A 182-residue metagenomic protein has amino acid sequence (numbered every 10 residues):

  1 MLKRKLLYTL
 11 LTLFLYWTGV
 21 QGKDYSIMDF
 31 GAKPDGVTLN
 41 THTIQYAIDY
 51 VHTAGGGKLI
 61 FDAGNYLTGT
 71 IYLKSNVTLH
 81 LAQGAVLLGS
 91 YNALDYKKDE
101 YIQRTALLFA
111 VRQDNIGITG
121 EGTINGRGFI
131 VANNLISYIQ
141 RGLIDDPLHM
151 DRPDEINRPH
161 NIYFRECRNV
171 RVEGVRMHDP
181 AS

Functional and structural regions predicted by a protein language model:
M1-K3, Q21: Intrinsically disordered, low-complexity sequence elements enriched in Ser/Thr/Gly/Pro
K3-T12: Sec-dependent signal peptide recognition, specifically the positively charged N-region followed immediately by
F14, V20-S182: Extracellular/periplasmic carbohydrate-active domains that bind, remodel, or depolymerize complex polysaccharides
